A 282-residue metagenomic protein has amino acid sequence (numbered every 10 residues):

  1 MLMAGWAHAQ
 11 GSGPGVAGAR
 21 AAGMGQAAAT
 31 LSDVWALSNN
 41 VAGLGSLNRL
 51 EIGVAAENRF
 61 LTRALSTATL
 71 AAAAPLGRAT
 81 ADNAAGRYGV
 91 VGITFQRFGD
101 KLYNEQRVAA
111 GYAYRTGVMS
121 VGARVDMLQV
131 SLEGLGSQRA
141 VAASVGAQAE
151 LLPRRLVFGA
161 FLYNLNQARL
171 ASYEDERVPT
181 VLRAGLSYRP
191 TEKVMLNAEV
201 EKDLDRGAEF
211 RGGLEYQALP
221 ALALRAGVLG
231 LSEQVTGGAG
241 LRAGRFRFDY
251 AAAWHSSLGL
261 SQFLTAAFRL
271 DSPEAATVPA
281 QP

Functional and structural regions predicted by a protein language model:
L2-M3, A275: Intrinsically disordered, low-complexity linkers and terminal tails enriched in Pro/Gly and often acidic or mixed-charge
M3-A9: Sec/Tat signal peptide C-region and signal peptidase I cleavage site
Q10-P282: Subset of outer-membrane beta-barrel
